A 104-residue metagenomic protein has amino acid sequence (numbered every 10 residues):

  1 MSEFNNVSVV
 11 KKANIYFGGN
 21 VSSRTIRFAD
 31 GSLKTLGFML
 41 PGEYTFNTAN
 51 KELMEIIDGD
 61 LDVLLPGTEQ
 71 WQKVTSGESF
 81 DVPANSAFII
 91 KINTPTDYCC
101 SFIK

Functional and structural regions predicted by a protein language model:
M1-S32: A short, N-terminal "cap"/entry segment at the start of jelly-roll beta-barrel domains of the cupin/DSBH fold
R27-A29, L64-P66, K91, I103: A generic structural motif
F28-A49, S79-A84: Conserved short histidine dyad/triad with adjacent acidic residue
A49-V63: Short, conserved beta-strand element in jelly-roll/cupin
T68-N85: Short acidic-glycine-tyrosine-enriched beta hairpin
P83-K104: Ligand-binding loop in jelly-roll beta-barrel domains
